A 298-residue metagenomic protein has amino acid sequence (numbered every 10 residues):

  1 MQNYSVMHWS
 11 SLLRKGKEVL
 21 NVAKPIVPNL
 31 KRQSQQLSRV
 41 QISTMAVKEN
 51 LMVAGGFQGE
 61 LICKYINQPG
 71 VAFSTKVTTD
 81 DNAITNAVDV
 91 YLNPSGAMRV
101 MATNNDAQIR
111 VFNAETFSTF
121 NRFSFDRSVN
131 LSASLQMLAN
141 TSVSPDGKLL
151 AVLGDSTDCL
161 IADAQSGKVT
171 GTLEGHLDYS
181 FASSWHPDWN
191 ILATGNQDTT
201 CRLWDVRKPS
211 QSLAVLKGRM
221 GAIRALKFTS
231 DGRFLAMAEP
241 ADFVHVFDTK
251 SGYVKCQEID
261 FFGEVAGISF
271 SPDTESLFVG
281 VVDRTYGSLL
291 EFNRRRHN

Functional and structural regions predicted by a protein language model:
M1-S156, L160-A162, T172-E174, K217 (+1 more regions): WD40 beta-propeller repeat fold
P69, T116-F117, G167, P209 (+1 more regions): Short, glycine/charged-enriched secondary-structure capping and boundary segments
Q136, D178, G221: Short, small/polar residue-rich loop motifs at catalytic or cofactor-binding pockets
N140, S144-L149, L153-D205, P209-S210 (+2 more regions): Tandem repeat protein-protein interaction scaffolds, dominated by ankyrin-repeat arrays but also generalizing to other
I191-N298: Structured C-terminal portions of repeat-based eukaryotic scaffold domains
